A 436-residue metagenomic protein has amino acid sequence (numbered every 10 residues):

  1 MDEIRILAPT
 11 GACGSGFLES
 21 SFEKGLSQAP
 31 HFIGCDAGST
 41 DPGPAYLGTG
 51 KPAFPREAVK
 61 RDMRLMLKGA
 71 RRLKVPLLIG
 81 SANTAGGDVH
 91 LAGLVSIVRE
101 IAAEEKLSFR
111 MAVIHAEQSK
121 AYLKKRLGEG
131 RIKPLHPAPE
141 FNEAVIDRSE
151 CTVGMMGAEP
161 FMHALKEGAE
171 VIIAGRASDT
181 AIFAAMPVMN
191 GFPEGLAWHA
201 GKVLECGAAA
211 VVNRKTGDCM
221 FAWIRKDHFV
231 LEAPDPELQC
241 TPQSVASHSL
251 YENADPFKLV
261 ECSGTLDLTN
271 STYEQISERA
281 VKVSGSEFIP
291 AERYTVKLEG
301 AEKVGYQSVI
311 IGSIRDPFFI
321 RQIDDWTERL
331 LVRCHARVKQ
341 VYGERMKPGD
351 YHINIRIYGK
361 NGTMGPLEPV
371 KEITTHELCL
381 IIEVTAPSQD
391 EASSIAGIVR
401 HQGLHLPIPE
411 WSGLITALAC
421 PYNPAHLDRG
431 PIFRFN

Functional and structural regions predicted by a protein language model:
D2-P9, G16, G34, P76 (+2 more regions): Small-residue-enriched flexible segments
L7, P52, V75-G86, V171-I172 (+1 more regions): Short glycine-rich or small-residue beta-strand-to-loop segments that form or flank ligand, phosphate, metal/Fe-S
A12-G14, S39-D41, A82-A92, R176-I182 (+1 more regions): Gly/Ser/Thr-rich loops at beta-strand to alpha-helix junctions that form or flank small-molecule/cofactor-binding
S27-A45, K68-L73: N-terminal glycine-rich anion-binding loops that anchor highly charged ligand groups
V75-G80, T84-G87, L91-L107: Hydrophobic or amphipathic alpha-helical targeting/insertion segments
S108-R126, Y358-K360, A419-R429: Short, conserved secondary-structure transition motifs
S119-A174: An acidic, phosphate/nucleotide-engaging active-site surface
Y294-N436: C-terminal non-catalytic interaction/assembly regions of soluble proteins
